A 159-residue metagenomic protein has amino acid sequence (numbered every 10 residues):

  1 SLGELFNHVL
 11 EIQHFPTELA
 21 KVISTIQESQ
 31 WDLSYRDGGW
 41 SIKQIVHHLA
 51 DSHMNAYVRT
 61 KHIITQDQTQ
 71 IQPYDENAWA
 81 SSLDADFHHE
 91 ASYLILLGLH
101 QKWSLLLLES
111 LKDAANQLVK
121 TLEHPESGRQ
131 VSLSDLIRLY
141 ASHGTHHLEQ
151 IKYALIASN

Functional and structural regions predicted by a protein language model:
S1-E28, D51, N55-V58, H62 (+1 more regions): Alpha-helical bundle segments that constitute or directly flank the non-heme di-iron/ferroxidase center
L2-E4, E11, S24-T25, L83-H89 (+5 more regions): Small-residue-biased structural context
E4, E11, E18, E28 (+5 more regions): Glutamate identity and glutamate-enriched acidic tracts
L10-V22, A80-V119, D135, Y140: Acidic/histidine-rich alpha-helical segments that form the ligand environment of transition-metal centers
V22, I26-S29, D67, L111-A114 (+1 more regions): A short secondary-structure junction motif
Q27, S41, D75, H88-H89 (+2 more regions): Helix N-cap and loop-to-helix transition residues
D32-N77, L105, L118-N159: Short, contiguous alpha-helical
